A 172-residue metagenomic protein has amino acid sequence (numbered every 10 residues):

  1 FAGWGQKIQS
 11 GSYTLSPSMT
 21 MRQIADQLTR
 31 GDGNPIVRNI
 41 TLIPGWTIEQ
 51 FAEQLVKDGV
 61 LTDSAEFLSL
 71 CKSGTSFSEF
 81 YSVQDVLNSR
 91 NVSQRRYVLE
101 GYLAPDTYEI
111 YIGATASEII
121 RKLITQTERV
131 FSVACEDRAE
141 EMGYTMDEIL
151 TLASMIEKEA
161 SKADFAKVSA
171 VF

Functional and structural regions predicted by a protein language model:
F1-F172: Conserved catalytic or metal-liganding residues and their short signature motifs at active sites of enzymes
